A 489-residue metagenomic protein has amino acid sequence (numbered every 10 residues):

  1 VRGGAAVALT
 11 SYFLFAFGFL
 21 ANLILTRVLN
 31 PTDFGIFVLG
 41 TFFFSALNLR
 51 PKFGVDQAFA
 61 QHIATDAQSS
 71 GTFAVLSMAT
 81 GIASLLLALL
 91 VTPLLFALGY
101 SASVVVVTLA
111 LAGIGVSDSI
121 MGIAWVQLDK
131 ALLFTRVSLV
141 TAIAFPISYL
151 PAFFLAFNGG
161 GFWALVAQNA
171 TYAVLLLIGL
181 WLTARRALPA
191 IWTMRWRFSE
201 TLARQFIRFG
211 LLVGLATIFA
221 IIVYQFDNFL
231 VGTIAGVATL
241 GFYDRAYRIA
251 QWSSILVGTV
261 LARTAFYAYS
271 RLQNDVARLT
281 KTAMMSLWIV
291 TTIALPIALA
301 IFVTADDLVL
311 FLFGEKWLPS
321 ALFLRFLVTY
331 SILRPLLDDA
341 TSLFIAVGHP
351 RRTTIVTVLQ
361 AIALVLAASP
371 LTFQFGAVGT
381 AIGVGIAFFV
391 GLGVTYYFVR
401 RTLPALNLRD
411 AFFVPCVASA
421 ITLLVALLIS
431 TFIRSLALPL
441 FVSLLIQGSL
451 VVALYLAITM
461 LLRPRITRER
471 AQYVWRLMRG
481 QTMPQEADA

Functional and structural regions predicted by a protein language model:
V1-F53, T80-G81, L85-P93, L109 (+5 more regions): Signature of the first transmembrane helix
V1-G18, A64-G71, V75, A102-V105 (+5 more regions): N-terminal membrane topogenesis motif
Y12, V75-Y100, V105-V106, A110 (+6 more regions): Alpha-helical transmembrane segments of multi-pass membrane transport and lipid-handling proteins
N48-A67, K130, P189, A246 (+2 more regions): Helix-loop junctions and terminal segments of transmembrane helices in multi-pass membrane transport/translocation
A58-A67, S117-V140, F154, N158 (+3 more regions): Membrane-interface junctions at transmembrane-helix termini in multi-pass inner-membrane proteins
V105-A112, L139-L188, F209, R245-Y247 (+4 more regions): Hydrophobic alpha-helical transmembrane segments
L180-Y224, Y267-R278, V399-P415, A471-Q472: Interhelical loop/hinge segments that connect adjacent transmembrane helices in multipass membrane
L427-A489: Membrane-proximal transmembrane or re-entrant/amphipathic helices at the cytosolic face
